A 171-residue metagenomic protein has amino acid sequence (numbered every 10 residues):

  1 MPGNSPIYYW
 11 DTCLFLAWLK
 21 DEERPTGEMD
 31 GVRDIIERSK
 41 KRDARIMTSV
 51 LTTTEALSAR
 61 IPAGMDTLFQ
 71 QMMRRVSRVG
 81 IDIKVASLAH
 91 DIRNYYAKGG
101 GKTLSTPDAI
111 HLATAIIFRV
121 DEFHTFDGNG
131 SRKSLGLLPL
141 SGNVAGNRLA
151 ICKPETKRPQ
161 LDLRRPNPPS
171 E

Functional and structural regions predicted by a protein language model:
M1-I7, D30, D34, I117-E171: Acidic, PIN/NYN-like endoribonuclease modules and their adjacent C-terminal/linker elements
M1-T48, S58-Q70, Q160-E171: Short, well-structured N-terminal submotif of metal-dependent ribonuclease cores
P2-G3, R78-L135: Active-site neighborhoods of divalent-metal-dependent phosphate/nucleic-acid chemistry enzymes
A17-W18, E55-L57, S131-L135: Short catalytic/ligand-binding loop motif for oxyanion handling, primarily in non-cytosolic enzymes, centered on
K41-I46, R75-S77, R119-E122: Short active-site oxyanion
M47, V79-G80, A150-C152: General small-molecule cofactor/ligand-binding pocket signal
T52: Active-site-proximal loop/turn and secondary-structure-junction residues that shape catalytic pockets, frequently
A63-D66, Y96-K98, L140-N143: Short, hinge-like loop/turn segments at secondary-structure boundaries
